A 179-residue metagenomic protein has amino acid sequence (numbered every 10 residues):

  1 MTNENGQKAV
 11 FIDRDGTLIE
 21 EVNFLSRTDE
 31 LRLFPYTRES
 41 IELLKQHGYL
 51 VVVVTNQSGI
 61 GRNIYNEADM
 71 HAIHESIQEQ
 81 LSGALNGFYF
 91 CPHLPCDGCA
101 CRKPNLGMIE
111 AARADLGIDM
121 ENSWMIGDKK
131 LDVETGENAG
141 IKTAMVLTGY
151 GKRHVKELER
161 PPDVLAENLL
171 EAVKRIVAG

Functional and structural regions predicted by a protein language model:
M1-V51: Active-site neighborhood of HAD-like aspartate-dependent phosphohydrolases
V22, S26-R27, G59-I64, L94-C99 (+1 more regions): A short acidic, helix-capping loop that chelates divalent metal ions and anchors anionic groups
T37, I41-H74, A84-L85, Y89-C96 (+1 more regions): Substrate-recognition element of Asp-dependent hydrolases with the DxDx(T/V) motif
N56-Q57, P92, L147-Y150, L169: Short secondary-structure boundary segments
N63-E79, R102-A114, A144: Short, electropositive alpha-helical surface patch
I73-F90, V155-V177: Structural recognition of alpha->loop->beta junctions
K103-V133: Conserved Lys-Pro-Asp/Glu-containing loop-to-beta segment of HAD-superfamily phosphomonoesterases, centered on
M125-V164: Acidic, Mg2+-coordinating phosphoryl-transfer loop and its flanking beta/alpha structural elements, shared across
